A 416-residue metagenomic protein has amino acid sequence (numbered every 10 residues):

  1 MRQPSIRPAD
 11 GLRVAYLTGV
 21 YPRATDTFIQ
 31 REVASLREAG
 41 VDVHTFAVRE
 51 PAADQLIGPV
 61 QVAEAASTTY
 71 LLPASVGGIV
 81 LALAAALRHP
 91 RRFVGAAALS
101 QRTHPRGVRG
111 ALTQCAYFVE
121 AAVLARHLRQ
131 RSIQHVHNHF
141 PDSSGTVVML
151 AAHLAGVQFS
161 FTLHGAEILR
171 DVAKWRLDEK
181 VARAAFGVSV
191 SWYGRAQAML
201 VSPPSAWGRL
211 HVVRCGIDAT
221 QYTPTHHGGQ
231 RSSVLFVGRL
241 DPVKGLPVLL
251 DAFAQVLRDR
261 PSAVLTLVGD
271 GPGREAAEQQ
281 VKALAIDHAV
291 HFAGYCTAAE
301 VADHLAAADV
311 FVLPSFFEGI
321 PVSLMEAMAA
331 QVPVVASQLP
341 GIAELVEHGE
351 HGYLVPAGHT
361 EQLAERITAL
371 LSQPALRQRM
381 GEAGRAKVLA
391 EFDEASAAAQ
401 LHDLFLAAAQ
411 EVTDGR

Functional and structural regions predicted by a protein language model:
T27, S232, F236-Q255, R260 (+2 more regions): A conserved mid-protein helix/loop that constitutes part of the nucleotide-sugar donor-binding site
V181, Y295-C296, D303-A308: Short alpha-helical donor nucleotide-sugar binding micro-motif in glycosyltransferases
Y193, G216: Carbohydrate-associated surface elements
E278-C296: Nucleotide-activated donor-binding/catalytic signature segment of Leloir-type glycosyltransferases, i.e., the conserved
F316: Aromatic "clamp/platform" in nucleotide-sugar-dependent glycosyltransferases that forms part of the donor/acceptor
P333-A336, V346: Short hydrophobic beta-strand element within catalytic cores of glycosyltransferases and related nucleotide-activated
H348-G349, Y353-T360, A369-P374: Conserved acidic donor-binding segment of nucleotide-sugar-dependent glycosyltransferases
Q362, A369, L376-E391, A397-D403: A short, well-ordered alpha-helix in the C-terminal region of glycosyltransferases
